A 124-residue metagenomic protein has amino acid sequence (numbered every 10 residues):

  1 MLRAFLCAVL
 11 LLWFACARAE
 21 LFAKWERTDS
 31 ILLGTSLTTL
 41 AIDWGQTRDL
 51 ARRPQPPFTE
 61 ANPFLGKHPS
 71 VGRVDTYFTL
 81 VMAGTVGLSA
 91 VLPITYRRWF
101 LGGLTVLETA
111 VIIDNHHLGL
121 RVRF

Functional and structural regions predicted by a protein language model:
M1-A4: Positively charged n-region of N-terminal signal peptides that target proteins for export
F14-C16: N-terminal signal peptide c-region/cleavage motif recognized by signal peptidases
R18-F124: Hydrophobic alpha-helical membrane segments
